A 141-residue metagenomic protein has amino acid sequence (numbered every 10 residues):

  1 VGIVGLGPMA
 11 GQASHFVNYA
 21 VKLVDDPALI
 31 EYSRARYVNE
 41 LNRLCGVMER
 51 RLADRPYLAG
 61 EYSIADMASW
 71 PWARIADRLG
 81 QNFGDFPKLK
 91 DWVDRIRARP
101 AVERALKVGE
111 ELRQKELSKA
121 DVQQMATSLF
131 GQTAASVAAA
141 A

Functional and structural regions predicted by a protein language model:
V1: A glycine-rich, Thr/Ser-enriched phosphate-binding loop motif common to dinucleotide/cofactor-binding enzymes
V4-P100, V137-A141: GST-like fold's C-terminal all-alpha helical module
E61, R104-L112: Short, flexible loop/turn segments with low-complexity composition
E110-A141: Acidic/histidine-enriched, glycine/proline-rich intrinsically disordered or flexible terminal extensions
